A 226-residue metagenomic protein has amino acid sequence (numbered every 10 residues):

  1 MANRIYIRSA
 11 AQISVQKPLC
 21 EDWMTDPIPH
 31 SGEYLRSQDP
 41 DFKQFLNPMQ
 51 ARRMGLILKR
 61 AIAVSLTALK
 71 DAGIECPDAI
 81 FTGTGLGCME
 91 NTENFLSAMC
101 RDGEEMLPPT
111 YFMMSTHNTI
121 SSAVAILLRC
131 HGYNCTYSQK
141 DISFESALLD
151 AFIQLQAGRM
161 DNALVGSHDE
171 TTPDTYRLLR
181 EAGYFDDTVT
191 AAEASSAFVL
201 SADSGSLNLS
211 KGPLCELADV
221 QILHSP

Functional and structural regions predicted by a protein language model:
M1-Y133, E145, I153-A157, H168-P226: Conserved "HGTGT" condensation-loop signature of ketosynthase/thiolase-family condensing enzymes that catalyze
C135-I142: Short beta->alpha junction loops
D150: Internal active-site segments that recognize and position negatively charged phosphoryl groups and nucleotide moieties
